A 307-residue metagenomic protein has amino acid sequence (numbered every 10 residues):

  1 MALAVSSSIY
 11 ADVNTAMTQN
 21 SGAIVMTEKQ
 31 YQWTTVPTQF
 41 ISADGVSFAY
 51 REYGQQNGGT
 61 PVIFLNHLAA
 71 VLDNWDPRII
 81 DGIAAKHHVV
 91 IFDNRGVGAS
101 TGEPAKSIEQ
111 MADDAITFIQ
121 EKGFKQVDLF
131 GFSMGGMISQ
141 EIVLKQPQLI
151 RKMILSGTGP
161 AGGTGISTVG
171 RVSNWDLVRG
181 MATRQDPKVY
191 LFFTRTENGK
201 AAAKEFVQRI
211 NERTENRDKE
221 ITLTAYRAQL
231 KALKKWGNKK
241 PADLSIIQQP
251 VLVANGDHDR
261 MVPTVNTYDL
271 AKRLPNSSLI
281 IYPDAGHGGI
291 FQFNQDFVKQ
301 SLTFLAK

Functional and structural regions predicted by a protein language model:
Y10-I63, A85-H87, A306-K307: Alpha/beta-hydrolase fold catalytic core
V46-T101: Conserved HGGG/HGGXW glycine-rich cap/lid loop of the alpha/beta-hydrolase fold
I91-F130: Active-site loop/oxyanion-hole signature of alpha/beta-hydrolase fold enzymes
L144, K152-T183: Flexible "cap/lid" loop of the alpha/beta hydrolase fold
D186-G237, D243: Conserved alpha/beta-hydrolase catalytic His-Asp/Glu region
I247, V253-N255: Short beta-strand/loop motif that positions the catalytic acidic residue of the alpha/beta-hydrolase fold
H258-V262: Acidic catalytic loop of the alpha/beta-hydrolase fold
S277-K307: Catalytic active-site module of serine/aspartate enzymes centered on a nucleophile-bearing elbow/loop
